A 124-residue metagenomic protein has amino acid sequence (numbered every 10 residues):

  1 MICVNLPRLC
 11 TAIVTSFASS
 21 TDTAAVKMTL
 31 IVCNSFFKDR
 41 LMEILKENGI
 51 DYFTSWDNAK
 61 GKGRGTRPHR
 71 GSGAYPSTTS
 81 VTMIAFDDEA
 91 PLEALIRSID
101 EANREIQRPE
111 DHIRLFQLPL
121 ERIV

Functional and structural regions predicted by a protein language model:
M1-V124: Positively charged, small/polar-rich N-terminal and surface patches that mediate targeting and assembly and bind
